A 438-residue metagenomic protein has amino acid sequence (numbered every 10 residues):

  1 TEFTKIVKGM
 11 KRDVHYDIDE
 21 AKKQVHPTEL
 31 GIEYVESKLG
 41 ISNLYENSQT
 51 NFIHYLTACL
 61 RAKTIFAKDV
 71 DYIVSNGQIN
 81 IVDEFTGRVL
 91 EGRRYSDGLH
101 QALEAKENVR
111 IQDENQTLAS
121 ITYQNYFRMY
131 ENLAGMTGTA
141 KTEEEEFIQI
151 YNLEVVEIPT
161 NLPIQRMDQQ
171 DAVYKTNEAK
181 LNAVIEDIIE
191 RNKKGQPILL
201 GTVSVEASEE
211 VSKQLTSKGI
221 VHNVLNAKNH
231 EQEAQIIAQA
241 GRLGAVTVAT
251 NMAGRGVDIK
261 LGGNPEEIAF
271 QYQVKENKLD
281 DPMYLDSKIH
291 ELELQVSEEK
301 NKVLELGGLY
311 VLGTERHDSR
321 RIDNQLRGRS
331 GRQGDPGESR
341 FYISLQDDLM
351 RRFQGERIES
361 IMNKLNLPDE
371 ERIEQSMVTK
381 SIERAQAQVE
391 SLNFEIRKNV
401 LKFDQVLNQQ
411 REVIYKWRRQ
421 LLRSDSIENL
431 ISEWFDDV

Functional and structural regions predicted by a protein language model:
T1-N366, Y415-K416, E433, D437: Conserved P-loop NTPase motor core
E29, E178, N182, S376-T379 (+2 more regions): Alpha-helix N-cap/helix-start motif at coil-to-helix transitions, marked by capping-box chemistry
K175-E178, R372, L401: Charge-dense, low-complexity intrinsically disordered segments
R357, M362-L392: C-terminal helicase lobe
R384-V438: C-terminal accessory/connector segments of nucleic-acid motor ATPases
